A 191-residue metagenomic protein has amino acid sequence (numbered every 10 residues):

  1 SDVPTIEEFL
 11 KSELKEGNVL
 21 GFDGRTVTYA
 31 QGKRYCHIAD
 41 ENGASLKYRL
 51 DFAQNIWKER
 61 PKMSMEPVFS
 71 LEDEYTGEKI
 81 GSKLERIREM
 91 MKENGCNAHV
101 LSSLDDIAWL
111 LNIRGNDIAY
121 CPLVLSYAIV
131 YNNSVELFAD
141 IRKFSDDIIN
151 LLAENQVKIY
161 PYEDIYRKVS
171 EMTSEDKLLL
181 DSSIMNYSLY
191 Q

Functional and structural regions predicted by a protein language model:
S1-Q191: A composition/biophysics-driven feature that prefers long, compositionally simple stretches
